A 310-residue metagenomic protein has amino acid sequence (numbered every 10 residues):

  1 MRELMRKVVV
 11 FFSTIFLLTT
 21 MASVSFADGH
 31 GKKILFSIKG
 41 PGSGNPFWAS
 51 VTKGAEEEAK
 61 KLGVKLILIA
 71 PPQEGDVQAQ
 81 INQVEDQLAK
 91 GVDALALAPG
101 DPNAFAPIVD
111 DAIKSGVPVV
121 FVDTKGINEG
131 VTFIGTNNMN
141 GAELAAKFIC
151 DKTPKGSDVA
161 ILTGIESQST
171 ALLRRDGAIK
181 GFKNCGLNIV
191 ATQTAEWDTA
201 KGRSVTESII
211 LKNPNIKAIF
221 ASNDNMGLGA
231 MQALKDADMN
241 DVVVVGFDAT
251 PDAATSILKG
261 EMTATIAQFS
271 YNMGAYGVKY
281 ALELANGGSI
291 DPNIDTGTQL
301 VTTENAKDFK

Functional and structural regions predicted by a protein language model:
R2-K7, S25-K310: A residue-level marker of the well-folded mature domains of exported/periplasmic proteins
R6-T14: Sec-dependent signal peptide recognition, specifically the positively charged N-region followed immediately by
L18-F26: C-terminal segment of classical bacterial N-terminal signal peptides
